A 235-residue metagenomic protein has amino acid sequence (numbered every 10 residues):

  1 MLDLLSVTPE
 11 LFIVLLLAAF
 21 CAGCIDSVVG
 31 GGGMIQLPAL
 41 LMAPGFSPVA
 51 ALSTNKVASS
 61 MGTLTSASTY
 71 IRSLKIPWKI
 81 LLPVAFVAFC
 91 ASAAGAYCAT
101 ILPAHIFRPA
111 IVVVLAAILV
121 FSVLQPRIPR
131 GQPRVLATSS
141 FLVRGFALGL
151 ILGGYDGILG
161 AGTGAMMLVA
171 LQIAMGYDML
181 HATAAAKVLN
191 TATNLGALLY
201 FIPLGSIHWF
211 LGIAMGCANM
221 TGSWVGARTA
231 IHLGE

Functional and structural regions predicted by a protein language model:
M1-S47, P133-T183: Selected transmembrane alpha-helices and immediately adjacent juxtamembrane segments of polytopic inner-membrane
P9, I13, S53, V57 (+4 more regions): Alpha-helical transmembrane segments of integral membrane proteins
L16, F20, C24, K56 (+10 more regions): Residue-level signature of the transmembrane alpha-helical core of multi-pass small-molecule transporters
S47-N55, K79-P83, G176-K187: Membrane-interface alpha-helices at helix entry/exit sites of multi-pass transporters
S53-V113, N194-E235: Selective hydrophobic functional segments
P77-V87, I111, P133-L142, T183-L189: Cytoplasmic-side transmembrane-helix entry/capping segments in multi-pass membrane proteins
L115-P129: C-terminal membrane-cytosol helix-exit motif in multi-pass small-molecule transporters
